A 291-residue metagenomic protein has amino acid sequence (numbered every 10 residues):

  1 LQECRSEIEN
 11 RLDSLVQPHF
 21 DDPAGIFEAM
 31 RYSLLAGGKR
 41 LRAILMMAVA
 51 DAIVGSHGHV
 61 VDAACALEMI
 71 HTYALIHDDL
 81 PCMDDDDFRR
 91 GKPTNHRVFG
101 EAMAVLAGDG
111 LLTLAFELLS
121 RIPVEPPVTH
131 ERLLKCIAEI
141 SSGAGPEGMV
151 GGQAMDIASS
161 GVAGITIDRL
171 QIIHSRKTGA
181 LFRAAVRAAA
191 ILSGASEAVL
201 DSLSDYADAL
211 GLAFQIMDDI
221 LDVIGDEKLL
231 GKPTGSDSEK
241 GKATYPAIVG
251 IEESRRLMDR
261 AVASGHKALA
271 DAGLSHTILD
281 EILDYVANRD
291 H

Functional and structural regions predicted by a protein language model:
L1-S14: N-terminal leader/targeting segments and the immediately adjacent pre-domain N-terminus
S6, V16, F20-L269, L274-A287: Mg2+-dependent prenyl diphosphate-binding active-site environment of isoprenoid biosynthetic enzymes
